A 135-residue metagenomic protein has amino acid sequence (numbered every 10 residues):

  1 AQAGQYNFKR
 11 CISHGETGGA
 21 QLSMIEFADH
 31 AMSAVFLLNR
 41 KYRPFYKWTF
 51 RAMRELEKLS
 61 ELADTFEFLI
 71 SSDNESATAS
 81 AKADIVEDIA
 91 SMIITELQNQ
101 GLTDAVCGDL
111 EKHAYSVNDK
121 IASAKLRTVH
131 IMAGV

Functional and structural regions predicted by a protein language model:
A1-R127, M132-G134: Conserved nucleotidyltransferase catalytic core and NTase-mimicking acidic/glycine-rich helix/loop elements in nucleic
